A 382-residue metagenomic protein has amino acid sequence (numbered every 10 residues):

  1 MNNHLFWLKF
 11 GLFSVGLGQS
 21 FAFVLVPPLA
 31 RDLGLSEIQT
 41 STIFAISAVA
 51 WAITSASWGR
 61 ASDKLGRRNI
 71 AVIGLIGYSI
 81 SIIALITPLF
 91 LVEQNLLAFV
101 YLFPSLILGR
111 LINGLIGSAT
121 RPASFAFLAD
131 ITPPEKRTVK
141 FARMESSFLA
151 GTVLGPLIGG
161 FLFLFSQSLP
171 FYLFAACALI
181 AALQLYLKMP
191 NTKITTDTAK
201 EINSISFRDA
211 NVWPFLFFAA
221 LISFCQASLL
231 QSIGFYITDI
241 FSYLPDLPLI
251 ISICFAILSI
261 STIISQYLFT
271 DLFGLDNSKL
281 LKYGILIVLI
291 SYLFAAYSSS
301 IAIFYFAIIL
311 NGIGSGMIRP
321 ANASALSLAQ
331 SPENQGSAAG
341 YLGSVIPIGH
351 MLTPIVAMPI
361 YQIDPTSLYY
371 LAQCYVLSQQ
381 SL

Functional and structural regions predicted by a protein language model:
M1-N2, P190-L216: Juxtamembrane intracellular "pre-TM" segments in multi-pass secondary transporters
N2-A48, P214, F218, S223-S242: Helix-loop boundary and gating motifs at the non-cytosolic
F13, N95-A119, I303-M317: Hydrophobic core of transmembrane alpha-helices in multi-pass small-molecule transporters, especially MFS/SLC-type
V26, A119-T132, M317-Q330: Intracellular juxtamembrane helix-capping segments at the cytosolic ends of symmetry-related transmembrane helices
S36-I46, R143, S242-S259: Loop-to-transmembrane helix entry
T54-R67, I264-N277, Y361: Helix-to-loop junctions at the C-terminal end of transmembrane segments in multipass secondary transporters
I76-F99, I287-S299: C-terminal ends and interior cores of transmembrane alpha-helices in multi-pass membrane transporters/permeases
G109-F148: Cytoplasmic helix-loop-helix junction between adjacent transmembrane helices in 12-TM secondary transporters
